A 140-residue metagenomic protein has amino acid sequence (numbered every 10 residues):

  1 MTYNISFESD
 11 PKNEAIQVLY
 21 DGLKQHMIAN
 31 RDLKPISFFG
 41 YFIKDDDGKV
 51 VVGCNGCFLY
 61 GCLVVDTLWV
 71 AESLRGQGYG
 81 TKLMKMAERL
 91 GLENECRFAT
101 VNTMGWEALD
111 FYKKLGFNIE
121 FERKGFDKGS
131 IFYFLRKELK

Functional and structural regions predicted by a protein language model:
Y3, F7-D66, A71, W106 (+2 more regions): Acetyl-CoA-dependent GNAT
L19, Y112, F117: Conserved active-site tyrosine of GNAT-family acetyltransferases
Y60-C62, F98, F132: A generic structural signal for beta-strand entry/edge sites
V64, E95-R97, G116: Short loop/turn motifs at secondary-structure junctions
L74, G78-M86: Conserved acetyl-CoA pyrophosphate-binding loop and the N-cap/start of the following alpha-helix in GNAT-like
G91-M104: Conserved GNAT acetyl-CoA-binding A-motif
T100-N102, N118-F134: Conserved catalytic-core motifs of GNAT/GCN5-like acyltransferases
